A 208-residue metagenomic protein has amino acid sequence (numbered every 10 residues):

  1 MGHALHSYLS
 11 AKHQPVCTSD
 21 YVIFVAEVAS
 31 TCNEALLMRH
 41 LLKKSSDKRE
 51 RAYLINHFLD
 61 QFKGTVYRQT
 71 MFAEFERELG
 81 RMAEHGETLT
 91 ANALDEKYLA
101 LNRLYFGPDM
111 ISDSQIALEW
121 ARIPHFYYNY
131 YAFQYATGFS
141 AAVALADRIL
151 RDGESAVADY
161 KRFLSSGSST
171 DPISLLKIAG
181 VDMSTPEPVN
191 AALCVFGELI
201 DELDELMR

Functional and structural regions predicted by a protein language model:
M1-A11, S30, A35, F75 (+1 more regions): Active-site recognition of the HExxH zinc-binding catalytic motif
H3-I23, E27, L104-P108: A glycine- and charged-residue-rich anion-binding loop/surface
A4-L5, K43, Q69-R208: C-terminal, non-catalytic "cap/extension" segments appended to globular domains
Q14-I23, L54-Q61, G80-M82: Short beta-alpha connecting loops at secondary-structure transitions that line or flank enzyme active sites
C17-F24, F62, V66, H125-A132: Short, solvent-exposed segments of well-ordered alpha helices
C17-S19, K48-H57, N92, V157-R162: Beta-strand segments within the central parallel beta-sheet cores of soluble alpha/beta enzyme folds
D20-R49, G64, G138: Post-HExxH zinc-binding segment in Zn-dependent metallohydrolases
N56, D60-R68, F72, E76: Solvent-exposed, amphipathic alpha-helical "stalk/arm" or coiled-coil-like segments used as scaffolds
